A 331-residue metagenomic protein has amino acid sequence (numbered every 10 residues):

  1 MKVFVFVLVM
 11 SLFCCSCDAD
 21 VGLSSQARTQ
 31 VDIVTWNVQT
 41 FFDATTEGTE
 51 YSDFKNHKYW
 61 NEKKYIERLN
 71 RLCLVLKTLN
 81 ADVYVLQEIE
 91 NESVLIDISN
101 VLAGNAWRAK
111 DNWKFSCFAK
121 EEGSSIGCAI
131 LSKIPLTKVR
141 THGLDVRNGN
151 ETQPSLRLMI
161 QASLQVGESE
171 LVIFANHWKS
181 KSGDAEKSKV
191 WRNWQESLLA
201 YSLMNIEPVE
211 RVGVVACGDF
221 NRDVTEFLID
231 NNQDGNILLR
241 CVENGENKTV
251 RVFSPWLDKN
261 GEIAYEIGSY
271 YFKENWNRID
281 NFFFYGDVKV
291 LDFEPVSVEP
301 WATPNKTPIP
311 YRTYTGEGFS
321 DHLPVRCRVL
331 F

Functional and structural regions predicted by a protein language model:
V3-F13: Sec-dependent N-terminal signal peptides
C17-N105, W113-F115, K120-G123, Y311-R312 (+1 more regions): N-terminal, active-site-proximal structural segment of metallo-dependent hydrolase catalytic domains
D18-G22, P154, Y201-V215, N221-F331: Metal-dependent phosphoester-hydrolase catalytic domains
G22, H57-K63, N80-E88, C117-F118 (+7 more regions): Second-shell loop/turn segments in exported
Q39, I89-E90, H177-K179, F220-D223 (+1 more regions): Catalytic metal-binding/acid-base residues of hydrolase active sites
I89-E170, F174, W178: Structured beta-strand-rich core segments of catalytic domains in phosphoester-bond hydrolases
N91-S93, G123-S125, K181-G183, N221-F227 (+1 more regions): Active-site environment of divalent metal-dependent phosphoester hydrolases
Q165-S197, Y201: Metal-dependent phosphoester/phosphodiester hydrolase catalytic core
